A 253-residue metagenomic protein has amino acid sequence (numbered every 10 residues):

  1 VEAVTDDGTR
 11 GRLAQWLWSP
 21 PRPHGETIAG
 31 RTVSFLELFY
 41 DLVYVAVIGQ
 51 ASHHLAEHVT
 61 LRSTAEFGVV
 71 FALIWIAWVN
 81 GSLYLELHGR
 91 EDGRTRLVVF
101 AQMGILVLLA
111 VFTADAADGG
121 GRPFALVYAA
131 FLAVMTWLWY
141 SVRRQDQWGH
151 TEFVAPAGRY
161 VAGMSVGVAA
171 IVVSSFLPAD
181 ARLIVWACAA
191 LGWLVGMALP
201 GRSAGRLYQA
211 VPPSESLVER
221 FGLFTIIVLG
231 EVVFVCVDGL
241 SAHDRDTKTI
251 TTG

Functional and structural regions predicted by a protein language model:
E2-G253: Multi-pass alpha-helical transmembrane bundle typical of ion/small-solute transporters and intramembrane aspartyl
